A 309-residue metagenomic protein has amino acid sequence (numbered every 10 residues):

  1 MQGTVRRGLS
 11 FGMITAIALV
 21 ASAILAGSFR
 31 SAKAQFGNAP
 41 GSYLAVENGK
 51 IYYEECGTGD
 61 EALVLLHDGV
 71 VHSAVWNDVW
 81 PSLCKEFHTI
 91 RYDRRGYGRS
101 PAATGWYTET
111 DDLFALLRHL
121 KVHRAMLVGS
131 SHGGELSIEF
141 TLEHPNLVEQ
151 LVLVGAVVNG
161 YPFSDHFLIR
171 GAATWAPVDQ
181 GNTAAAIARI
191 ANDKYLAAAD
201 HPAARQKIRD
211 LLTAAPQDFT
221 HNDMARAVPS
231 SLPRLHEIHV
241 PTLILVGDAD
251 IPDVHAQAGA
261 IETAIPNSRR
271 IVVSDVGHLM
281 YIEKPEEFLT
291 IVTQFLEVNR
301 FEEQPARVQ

Functional and structural regions predicted by a protein language model:
Q2-L63, E86-F87, T293, E297-Q309: Alpha/beta-hydrolase fold catalytic core
G49-R99: Conserved HGGG/HGGXW glycine-rich cap/lid loop of the alpha/beta-hydrolase fold
R91-V128, H132, T290: Active-site loop/oxyanion-hole signature of alpha/beta-hydrolase fold enzymes
I138, L142, L151-D179: Flexible "cap/lid" loop of the alpha/beta hydrolase fold
P162-H166, Q180-H236: Conserved alpha/beta-hydrolase catalytic His-Asp/Glu region
I238, I244-V246: Short beta-strand/loop motif that positions the catalytic acidic residue of the alpha/beta-hydrolase fold
I251-Q257: Conserved alpha/beta-hydrolase "acid-adjacent" motif
S268-Q309: Catalytic active-site module of serine/aspartate enzymes centered on a nucleophile-bearing elbow/loop
